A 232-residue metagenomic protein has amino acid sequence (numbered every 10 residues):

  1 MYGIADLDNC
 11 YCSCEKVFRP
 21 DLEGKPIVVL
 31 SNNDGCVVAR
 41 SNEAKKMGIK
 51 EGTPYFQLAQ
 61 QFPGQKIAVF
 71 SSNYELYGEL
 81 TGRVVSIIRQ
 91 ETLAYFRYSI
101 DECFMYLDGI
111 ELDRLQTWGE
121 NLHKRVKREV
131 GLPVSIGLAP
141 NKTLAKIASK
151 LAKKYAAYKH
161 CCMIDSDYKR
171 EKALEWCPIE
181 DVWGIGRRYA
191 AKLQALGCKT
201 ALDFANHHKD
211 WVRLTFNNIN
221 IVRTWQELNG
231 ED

Functional and structural regions predicted by a protein language model:
M1-N229: Gly/Gly-Pro- and Ser/Thr-rich, intrinsically disordered tail segments characteristic of DNA damage-repair and tolerance
D232: Extended, polar beta-sheet/loop recognition surfaces of beta-rich domains that mediate binding to diverse ligands
